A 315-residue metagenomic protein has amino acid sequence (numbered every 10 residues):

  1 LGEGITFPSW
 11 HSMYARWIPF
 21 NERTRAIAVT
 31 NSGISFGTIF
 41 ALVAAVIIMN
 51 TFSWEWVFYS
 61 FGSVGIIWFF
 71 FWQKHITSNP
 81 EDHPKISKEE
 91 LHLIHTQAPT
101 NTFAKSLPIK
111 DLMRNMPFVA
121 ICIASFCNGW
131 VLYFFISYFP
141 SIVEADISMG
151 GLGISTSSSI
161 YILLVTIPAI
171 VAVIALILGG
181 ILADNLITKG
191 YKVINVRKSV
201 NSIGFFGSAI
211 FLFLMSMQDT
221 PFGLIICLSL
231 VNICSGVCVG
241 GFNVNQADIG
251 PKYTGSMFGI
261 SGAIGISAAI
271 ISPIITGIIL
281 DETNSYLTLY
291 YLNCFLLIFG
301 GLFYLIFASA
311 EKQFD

Functional and structural regions predicted by a protein language model:
L1-G33: Cytoplasmic helix-loop-helix junction between adjacent transmembrane helices in 12-TM secondary transporters
T30, I34-H83: Helix-loop-helix hairpin linking two adjacent transmembrane segments in secondary transporters
A44-F52, V143-E144, L182-A183, I187 (+1 more regions): Interfacial helix-cap and linker-helix signal at transmembrane-aqueous boundaries of multi-pass secondary transporters
N50-S63, V196-S199, I278-F295: A membrane-interface helix-boundary motif in multi-pass transporters
N79-I121: Juxtamembrane intracellular "pre-TM" segments in multi-pass secondary transporters
N115-G180, V239, N243, S272: Extracytoplasmic gate region of multi-pass secondary transporters
I194-G241: C-terminal transmembrane helical hairpin of 12-TM major facilitator-type secondary transporters
P251-E282: A late C-terminal transmembrane helix in Major Facilitator Superfamily
